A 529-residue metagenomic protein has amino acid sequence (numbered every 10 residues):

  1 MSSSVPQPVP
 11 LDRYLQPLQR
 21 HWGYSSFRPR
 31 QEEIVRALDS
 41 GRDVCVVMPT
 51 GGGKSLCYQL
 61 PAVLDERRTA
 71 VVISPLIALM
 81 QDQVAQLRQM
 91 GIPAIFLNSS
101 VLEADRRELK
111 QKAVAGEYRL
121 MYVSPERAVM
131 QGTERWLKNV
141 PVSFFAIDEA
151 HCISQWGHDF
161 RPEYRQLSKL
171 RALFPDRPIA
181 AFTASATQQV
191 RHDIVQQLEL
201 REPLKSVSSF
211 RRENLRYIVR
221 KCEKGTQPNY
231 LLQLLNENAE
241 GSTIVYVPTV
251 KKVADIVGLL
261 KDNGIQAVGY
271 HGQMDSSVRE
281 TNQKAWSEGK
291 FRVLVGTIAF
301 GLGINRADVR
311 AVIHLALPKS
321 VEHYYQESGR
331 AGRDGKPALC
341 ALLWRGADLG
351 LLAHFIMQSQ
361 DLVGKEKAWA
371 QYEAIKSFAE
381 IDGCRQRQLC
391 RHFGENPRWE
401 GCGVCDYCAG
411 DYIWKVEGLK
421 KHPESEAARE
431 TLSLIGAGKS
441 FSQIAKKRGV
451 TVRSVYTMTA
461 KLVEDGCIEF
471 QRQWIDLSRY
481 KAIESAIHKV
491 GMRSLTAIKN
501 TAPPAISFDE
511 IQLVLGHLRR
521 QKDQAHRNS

Functional and structural regions predicted by a protein language model:
S2, P8-H21, S25-P29, E33-S55 (+4 more regions): Helicase motor core with emphasis on the C-terminal RecA-like subdomain
S2-Y14, A37, K367-W369, Q386-C390 (+1 more regions): Accessory DNA-binding and partner-docking regions appended to nucleic-acid-acting proteins, especially the terminal
V71: ABC nucleotide-binding domain signature
Q326-S328, A374-I375, Q388-G394: Glycine-rich, charged/polar anion/phosphate-binding loops that engage phosphate groups from diverse ligands
H354-L362, Y372-I375, C390, G418 (+1 more regions): Short hinge/gating elements
A368-C384: Leucine-rich, amphipathic alpha-helical/linker segments
